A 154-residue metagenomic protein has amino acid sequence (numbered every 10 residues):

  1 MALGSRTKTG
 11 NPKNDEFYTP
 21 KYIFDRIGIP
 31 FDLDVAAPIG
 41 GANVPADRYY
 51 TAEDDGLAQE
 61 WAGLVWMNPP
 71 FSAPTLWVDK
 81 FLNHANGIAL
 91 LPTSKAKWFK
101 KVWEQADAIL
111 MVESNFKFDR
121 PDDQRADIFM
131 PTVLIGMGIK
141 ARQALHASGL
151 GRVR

Functional and structural regions predicted by a protein language model:
M1-R154: Class I S-adenosyl-L-methionine-dependent methyltransferase catalytic core
